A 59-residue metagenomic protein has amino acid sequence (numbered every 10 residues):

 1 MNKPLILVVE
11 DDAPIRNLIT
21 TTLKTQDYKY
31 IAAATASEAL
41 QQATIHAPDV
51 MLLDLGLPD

Functional and structural regions predicted by a protein language model:
M1-L7: Non-catalytic signal-transmission and effector/linker regions of two-component phosphorelay proteins
N2, L18-I19, V50-L52: Accessory recognition modules or surfaces
L7, A32-V50: Acidic, metal-coordinating helix/loop segments flanking the phosphotransfer/catalytic sites of two-component signaling
E10: Conserved acidic carboxylate
P14: Conserved Rossmann-like nucleotide-cofactor binding loop
N17-T25: Charged docking surfaces used in two-component/phosphorelay signaling
Q26-Y30: A generic structural motif
G56-P58: The short loop immediately C-terminal to the conserved phospho-acceptor aspartate in CheY-like receiver
